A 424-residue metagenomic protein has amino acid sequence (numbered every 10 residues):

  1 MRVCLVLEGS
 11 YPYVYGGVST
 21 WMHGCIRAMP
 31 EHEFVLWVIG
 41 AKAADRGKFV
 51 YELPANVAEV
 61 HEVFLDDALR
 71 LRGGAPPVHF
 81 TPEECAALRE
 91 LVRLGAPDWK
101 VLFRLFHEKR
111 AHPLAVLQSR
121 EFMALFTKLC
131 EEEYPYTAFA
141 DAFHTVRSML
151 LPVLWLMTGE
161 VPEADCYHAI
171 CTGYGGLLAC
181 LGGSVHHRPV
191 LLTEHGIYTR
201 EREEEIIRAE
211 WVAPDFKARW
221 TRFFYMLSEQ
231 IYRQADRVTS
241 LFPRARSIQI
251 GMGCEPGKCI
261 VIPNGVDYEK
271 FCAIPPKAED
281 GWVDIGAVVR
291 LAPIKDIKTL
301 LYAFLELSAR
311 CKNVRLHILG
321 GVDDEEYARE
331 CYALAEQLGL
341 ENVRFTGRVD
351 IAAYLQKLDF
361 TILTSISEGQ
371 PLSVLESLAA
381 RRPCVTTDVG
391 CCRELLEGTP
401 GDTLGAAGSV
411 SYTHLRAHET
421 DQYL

Functional and structural regions predicted by a protein language model:
R244, G265: Carbohydrate-associated surface elements
A278-E306, H317: Conserved donor-binding/catalytic core segment of Leloir-type glycosyltransferases
R315-R329: Glycosyltransferase donor-sugar binding loop
A328-R348: Nucleotide-activated donor-binding/catalytic signature segment of Leloir-type glycosyltransferases, i.e., the conserved
T361-I362, V385: A short hydrophobic beta-strand element within the catalytic core of glycosyltransferases that build diverse glycans
I366: Aromatic "clamp/platform" in nucleotide-sugar-dependent glycosyltransferases that forms part of the donor/acceptor
P383-T386, G390: Short hydrophobic beta-strand element within catalytic cores of glycosyltransferases and related nucleotide-activated
T413-T420: Conserved small/polar residues in nucleotide/adenosyl-binding loops
